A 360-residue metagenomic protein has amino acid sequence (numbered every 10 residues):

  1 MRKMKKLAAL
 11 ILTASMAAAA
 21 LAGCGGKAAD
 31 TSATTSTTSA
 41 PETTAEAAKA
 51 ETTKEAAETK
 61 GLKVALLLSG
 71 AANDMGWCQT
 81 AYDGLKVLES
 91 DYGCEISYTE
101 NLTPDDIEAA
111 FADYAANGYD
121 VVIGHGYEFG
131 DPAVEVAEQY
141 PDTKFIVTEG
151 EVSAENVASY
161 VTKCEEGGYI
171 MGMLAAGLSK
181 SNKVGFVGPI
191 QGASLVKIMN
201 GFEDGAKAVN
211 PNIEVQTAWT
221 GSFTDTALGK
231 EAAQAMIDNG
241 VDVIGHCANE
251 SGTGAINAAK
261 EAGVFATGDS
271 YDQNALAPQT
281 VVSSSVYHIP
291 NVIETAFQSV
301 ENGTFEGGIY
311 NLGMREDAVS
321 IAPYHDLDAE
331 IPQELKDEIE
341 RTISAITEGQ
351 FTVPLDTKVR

Functional and structural regions predicted by a protein language model:
M1-I11: Bacterial Sec-dependent N-terminal signal peptides
A19-G23: C-terminal motif of bacterial Sec signal peptides marking the signal peptidase cleavage site
G26-P41, E46-R360: A residue-level marker of the well-folded mature domains of exported/periplasmic proteins
